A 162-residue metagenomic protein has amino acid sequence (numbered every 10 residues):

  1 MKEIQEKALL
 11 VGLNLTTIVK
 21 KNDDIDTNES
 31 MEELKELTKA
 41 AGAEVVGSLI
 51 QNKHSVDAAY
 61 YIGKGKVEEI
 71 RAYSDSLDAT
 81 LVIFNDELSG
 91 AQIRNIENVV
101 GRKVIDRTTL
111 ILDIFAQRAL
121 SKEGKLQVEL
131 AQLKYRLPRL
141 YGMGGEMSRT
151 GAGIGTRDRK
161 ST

Functional and structural regions predicted by a protein language model:
M1-R107, I111-D113: N-terminal accessory targeting/assembly segments
A40, S76, N95, Q132 (+2 more regions): Residues on one face of amphipathic alpha-helical coiled coils
Q51-H54, G151-G155: Short linear capping/connector segments at secondary-structure termini
L110-V128: Short alpha-helix plus adjacent loop in nuclease-associated cores
K122, L126-L133, L137-L140: Amphipathic alpha-helical coiled-coil segments
T162: Conserved small/polar residues in nucleotide/adenosyl-binding loops
